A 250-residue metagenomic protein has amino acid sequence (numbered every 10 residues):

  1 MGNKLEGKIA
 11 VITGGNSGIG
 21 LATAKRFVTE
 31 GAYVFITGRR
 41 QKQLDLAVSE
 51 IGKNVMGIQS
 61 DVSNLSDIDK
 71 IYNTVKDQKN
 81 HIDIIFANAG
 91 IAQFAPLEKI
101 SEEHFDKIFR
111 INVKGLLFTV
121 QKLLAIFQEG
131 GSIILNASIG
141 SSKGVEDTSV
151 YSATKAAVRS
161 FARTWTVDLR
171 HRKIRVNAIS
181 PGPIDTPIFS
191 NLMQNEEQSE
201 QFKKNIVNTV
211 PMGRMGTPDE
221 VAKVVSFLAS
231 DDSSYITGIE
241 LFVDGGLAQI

Functional and structural regions predicted by a protein language model:
I9, N16-S17: Conserved glycine-rich cofactor-binding loop
P96-L97, S101-F109, I206: Substrate-binding pocket helix/loop in short-chain dehydrogenase/reductase
E98, K143-S149, G213, D231: Active-site loop immediately N-terminal to the catalytic Tyr-X3-Lys motif of short-chain dehydrogenase/reductase
V120, T154, A162: Active-site helix of classical SDR
A125, V167-H171, S234: Alpha-helical segment proximal to the catalytic Tyr-Lys
I126, R214-V243, A248-Q249: C-terminal substrate-recognition "lid" of short-chain dehydrogenase/reductases
S138: Residue(s) in the substrate-gating loop at a strand-loop-helix junction that position the organic substrate next
